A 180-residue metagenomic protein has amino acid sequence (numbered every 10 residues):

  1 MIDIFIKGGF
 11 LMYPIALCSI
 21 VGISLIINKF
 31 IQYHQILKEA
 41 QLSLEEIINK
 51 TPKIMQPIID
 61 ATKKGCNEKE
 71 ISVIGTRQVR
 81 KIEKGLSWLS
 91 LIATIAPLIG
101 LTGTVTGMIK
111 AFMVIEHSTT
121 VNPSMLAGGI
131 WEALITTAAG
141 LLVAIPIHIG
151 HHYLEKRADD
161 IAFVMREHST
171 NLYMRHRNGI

Functional and structural regions predicted by a protein language model:
D3, I115-H117, P123-A127: Membrane-interfacial hairpin junctions
D3-L42: Transmembrane alpha-helix/interfacial motif
G9, I23, I59, G100 (+2 more regions): Residue-level signature of catalytic and energy-coupling elements of molecular machines, predominantly ATP/GTP-dependent
M12-L25, S90-P97, V143-I147: Alpha-helical transmembrane segments of integral membrane proteins
I31, Q35-V121, I147-I180: Predominantly long cytosolic amphipathic alpha-helical stalk/bundle segments
S87-I92, S124-T137: Cytoplasmic-entry segments and transmembrane alpha-helices of multi-pass inner-membrane transporters
W131-I149: Hydrophobic alpha-helical transmembrane segments of polytopic membrane proteins
